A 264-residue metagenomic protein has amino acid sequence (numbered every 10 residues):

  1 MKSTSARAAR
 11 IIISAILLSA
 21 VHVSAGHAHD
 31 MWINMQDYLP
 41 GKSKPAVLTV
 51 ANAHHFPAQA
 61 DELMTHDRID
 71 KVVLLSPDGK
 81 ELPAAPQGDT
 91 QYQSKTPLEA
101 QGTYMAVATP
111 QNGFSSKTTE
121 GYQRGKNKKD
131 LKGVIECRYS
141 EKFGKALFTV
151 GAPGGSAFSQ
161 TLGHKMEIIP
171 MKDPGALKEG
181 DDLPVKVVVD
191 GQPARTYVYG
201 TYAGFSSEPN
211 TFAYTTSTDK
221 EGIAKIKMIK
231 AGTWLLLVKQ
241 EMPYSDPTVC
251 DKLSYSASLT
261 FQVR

Functional and structural regions predicted by a protein language model:
K2-I13: Bacterial N-terminal signal peptides that target proteins for export
I16-H27: C-terminal segment of classical bacterial N-terminal signal peptides
H29-A46, G125-L183, V188-P193, S206-P209 (+1 more regions): Beta-strand-rich domain onsets/edges
N52-E62: Short amphipathic, basic-aromatic surface patches that mediate peripheral association with negatively charged
P57, Q111-T119, M242-T248: Short acidic/polar inter-strand loop motif in beta-rich domains
T65-D67, G191-G204: Short, ordered, surface-exposed loop/turn motifs in non-cytosolic proteins
T90-Q93, A100, Y214-G232: Glycine-centered loop-to-beta-strand initiation motif
G102-F114, T233-Q240: Short, aromatic- and glycine-rich surface loops/edge beta-strands on solvent-exposed regions
